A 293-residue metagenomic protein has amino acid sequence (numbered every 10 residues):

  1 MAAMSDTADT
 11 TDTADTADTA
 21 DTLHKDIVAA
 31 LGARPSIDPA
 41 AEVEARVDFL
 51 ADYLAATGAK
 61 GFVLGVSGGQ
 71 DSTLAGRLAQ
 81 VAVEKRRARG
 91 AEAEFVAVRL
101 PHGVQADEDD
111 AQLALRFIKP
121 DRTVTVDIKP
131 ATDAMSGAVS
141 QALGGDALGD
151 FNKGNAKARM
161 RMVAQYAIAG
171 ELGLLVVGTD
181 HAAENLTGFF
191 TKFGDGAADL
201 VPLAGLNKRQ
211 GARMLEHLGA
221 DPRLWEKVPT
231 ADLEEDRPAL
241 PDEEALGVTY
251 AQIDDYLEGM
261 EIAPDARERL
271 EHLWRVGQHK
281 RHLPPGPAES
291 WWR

Functional and structural regions predicted by a protein language model:
M1-V66, Q70, L74-L78, G196 (+1 more regions): Peripheral terminal appendages
D18-T187: ATP-dependent adenylation/nucleotidyltransferase module used to activate substrates
R77, D109, L113, V163 (+3 more regions): Residues on a specific face of well-ordered alpha-helices
A82, K129-L148, I168, A198-L206 (+1 more regions): Repeat-unit-sized solenoid/scaffold elements
K85-V98, N155-M162, L206-R213, Q252-E268: Short, surface-exposed, charge-dense and proline/glycine-enriched linear segments
A93-E94, P120, K153, R161 (+1 more regions): Catalytic subdomain that performs nucleotidyl-dependent activation
I118, A138-A142, F193, L218 (+2 more regions): Alpha-helix boundary/capping residues
D121-M135, A158-A167, N185-G188, K192-F193 (+2 more regions): Short flexible/disordered coil segments
